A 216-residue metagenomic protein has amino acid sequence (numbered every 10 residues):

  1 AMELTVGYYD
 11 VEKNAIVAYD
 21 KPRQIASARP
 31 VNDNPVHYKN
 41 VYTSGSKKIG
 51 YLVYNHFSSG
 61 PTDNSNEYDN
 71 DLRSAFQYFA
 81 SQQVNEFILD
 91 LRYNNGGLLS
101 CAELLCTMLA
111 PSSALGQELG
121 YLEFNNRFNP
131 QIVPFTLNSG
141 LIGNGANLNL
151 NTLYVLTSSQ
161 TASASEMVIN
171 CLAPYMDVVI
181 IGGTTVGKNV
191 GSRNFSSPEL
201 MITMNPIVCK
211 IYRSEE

Functional and structural regions predicted by a protein language model:
A1-F87, C101, E216: Flexible, low-complexity junctional segments that flank or bridge functional domains
P30-N32, H56-G60, E86, R92-L99 (+3 more regions): Solvent-exposed loop/turn segments at secondary-structure junctions within structured extracellular/periplasmic domains
G50-Y54, E86-D90, Q117-E123, N147 (+2 more regions): Structural recognition of the beta-strand scaffold that forms the well-ordered cores of secreted hydrolase catalytic
D69-F76, D90, A102-C106, L153 (+1 more regions): Extracytoplasmic/secreted envelope proteins and their assembly/folding machinery, especially bacterial periplasmic
S74-A80, G140-N144, N170-A173: Mature extracellular/periplasmic domains of secretome proteins
Q77-S81, T107-A114, T161, A173-D177: Sec-exported extracytoplasmic/periplasmic mature domains
G96-Y154, R193-N194, E215: Gly/Ser/Thr-rich loop/hinge elements
V178-E215: Flexible, solvent-exposed loop/hinge segments that line or gate ligand/substrate-binding clefts
